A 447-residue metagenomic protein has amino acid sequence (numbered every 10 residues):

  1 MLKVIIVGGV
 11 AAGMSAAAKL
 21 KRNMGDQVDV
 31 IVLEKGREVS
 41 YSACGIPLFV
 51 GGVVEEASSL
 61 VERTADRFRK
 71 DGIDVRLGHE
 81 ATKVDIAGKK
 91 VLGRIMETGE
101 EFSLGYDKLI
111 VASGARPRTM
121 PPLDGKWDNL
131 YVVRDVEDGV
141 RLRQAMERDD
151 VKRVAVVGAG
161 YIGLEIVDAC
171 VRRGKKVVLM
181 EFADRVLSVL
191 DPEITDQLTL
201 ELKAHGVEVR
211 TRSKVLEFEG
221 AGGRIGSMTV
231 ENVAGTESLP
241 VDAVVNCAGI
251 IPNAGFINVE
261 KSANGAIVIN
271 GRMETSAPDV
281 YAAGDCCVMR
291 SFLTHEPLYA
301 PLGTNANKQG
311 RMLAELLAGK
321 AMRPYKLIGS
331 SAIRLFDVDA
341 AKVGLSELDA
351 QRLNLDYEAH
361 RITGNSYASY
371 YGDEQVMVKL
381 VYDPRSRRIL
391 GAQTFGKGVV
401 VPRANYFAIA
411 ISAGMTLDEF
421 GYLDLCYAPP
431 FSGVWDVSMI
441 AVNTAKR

Functional and structural regions predicted by a protein language model:
M1-D74, G78, V167-L190: Beta1-alpha1 glycine-rich phosphate/pyrophosphate-binding loop at the start of Rossmann-like nucleotide-binding domains
V7-A11, R22-D26, K35, A248 (+2 more regions): Flexible, glycine-rich terminal cap/loop adjacent to redox cofactors in electron-transfer oxidoreductases
A11-M14, R37, A115-P117, E137 (+2 more regions): Residue-level detector of alpha-helix initiation sites
D29, D71-E97, L104, R172-G271: A Rossmann-like FAD-binding core segment of flavoenzymes
L60-V61, R153, Y161-E217, P301-N305 (+2 more regions): Rossmann-like dinucleotide-binding cores of NAD(P)H-dependent redox enzymes
V111-R173, E208, N264, I269-G271: Glycine-rich dinucleotide-binding loop and its adjacent helix/turn
K126-D150, E237-E315, A410: FAD-site-proximal beta/loop scaffold in flavoenzymes
I269, A283-S346, F431-R447: A conserved FAD-binding loop/helix module that cradles the flavin
